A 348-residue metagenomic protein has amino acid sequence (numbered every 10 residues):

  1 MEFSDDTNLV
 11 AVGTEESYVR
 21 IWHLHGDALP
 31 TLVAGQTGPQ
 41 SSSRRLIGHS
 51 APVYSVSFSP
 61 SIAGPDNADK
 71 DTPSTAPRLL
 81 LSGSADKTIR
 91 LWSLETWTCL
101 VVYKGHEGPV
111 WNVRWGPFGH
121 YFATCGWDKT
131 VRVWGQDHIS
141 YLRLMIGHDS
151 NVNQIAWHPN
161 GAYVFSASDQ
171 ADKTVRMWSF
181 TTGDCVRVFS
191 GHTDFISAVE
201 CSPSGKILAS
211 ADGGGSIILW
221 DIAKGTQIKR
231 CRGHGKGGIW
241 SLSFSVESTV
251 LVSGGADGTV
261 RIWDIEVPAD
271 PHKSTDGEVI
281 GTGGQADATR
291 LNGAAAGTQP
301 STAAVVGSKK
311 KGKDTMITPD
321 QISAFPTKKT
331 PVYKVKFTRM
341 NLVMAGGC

Functional and structural regions predicted by a protein language model:
E2-T7, S57-P77, T96, V113-G119 (+8 more regions): Loop/turn segments within WD40 beta-propeller blades
D6, S42, P52, A76-L79 (+14 more regions): WD40/WD-repeat beta-propeller blade-loop signature
G13-E16, S50, G83-D86, E107 (+10 more regions): Conserved strand-to-loop turn within each blade of WD40 beta-propeller repeats
E15-Q36: Beta-propeller domains
V19-L24, V56, I89-W92, V113 (+8 more regions): WD40-repeat beta-propellers
P30-L32, S41-S43, T98-V101, S140-R143 (+4 more regions): A structural motif specific to WD40 beta-propellers
L46-V53, K104-V110, I146-V152, D172 (+4 more regions): WD40/WD-repeat beta-propeller blade N-cap
G237-G238, V246, G258-C348: Terminal intrinsically disordered, low-complexity extensions flanking WD-repeat/beta-propeller proteins
